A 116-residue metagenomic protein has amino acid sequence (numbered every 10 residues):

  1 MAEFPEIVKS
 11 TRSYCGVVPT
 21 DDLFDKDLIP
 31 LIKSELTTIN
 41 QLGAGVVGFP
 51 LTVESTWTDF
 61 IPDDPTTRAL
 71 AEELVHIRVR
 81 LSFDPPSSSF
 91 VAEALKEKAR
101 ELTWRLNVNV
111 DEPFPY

Functional and structural regions predicted by a protein language model:
M1-F4, D21-I29, V46, R68 (+2 more regions): Alpha-helix N-cap/helix-initiation sites
M1-V17: Short, intrinsically disordered N-terminal pre-domain segments
Y14-V18, L42, S82, P86: Alpha-helix C-capping/helix-to-loop hinge sites
D22-L42, E54-P65: Amphipathic alpha-helical segments that form the core helices of the histone-fold
G45-V53: An N-terminal amphipathic alpha-helical segment
W57-Y116: Short loop/turn elements at secondary-structure junctions
